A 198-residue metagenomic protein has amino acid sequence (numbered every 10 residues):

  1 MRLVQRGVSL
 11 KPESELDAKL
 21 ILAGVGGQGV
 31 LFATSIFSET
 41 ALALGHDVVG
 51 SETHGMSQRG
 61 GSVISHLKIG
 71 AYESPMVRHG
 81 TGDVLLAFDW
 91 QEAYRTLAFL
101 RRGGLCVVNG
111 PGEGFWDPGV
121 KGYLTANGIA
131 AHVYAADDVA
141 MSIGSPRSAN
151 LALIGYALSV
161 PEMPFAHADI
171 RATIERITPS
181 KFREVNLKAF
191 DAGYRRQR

Functional and structural regions predicted by a protein language model:
L3-R198: Active-site cofactor/cluster-binding pocket
